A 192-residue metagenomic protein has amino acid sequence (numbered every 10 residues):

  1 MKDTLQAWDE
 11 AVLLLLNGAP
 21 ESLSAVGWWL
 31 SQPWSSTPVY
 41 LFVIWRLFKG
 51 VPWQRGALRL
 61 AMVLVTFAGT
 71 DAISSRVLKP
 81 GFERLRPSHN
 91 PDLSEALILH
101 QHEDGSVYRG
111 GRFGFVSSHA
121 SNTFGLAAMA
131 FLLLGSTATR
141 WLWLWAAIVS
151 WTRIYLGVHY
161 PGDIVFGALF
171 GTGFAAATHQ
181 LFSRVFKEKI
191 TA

Functional and structural regions predicted by a protein language model:
M1-Y40, S74-R109, A192: N-terminal transmembrane-helix/juxtamembrane module of multi-pass inner/ER membrane proteins
L5, F67-T70, V149, H159: Residue-level recognition of hydrophobic positions within alpha-helical transmembrane segments
G18-S22, Q32, S36, G50 (+3 more regions): Membrane-interface junctions
S22-L23, W53-R59, L134-W141: Membrane-helix interface segments
S31-K49, A61, H119: Hydrophobic alpha-helical transmembrane segments
V39, V43, G69, I73-L78 (+1 more regions): Alpha-helical membrane-inserting segments
I44-R76: Interfacial segments of alpha-helical transmembrane regions
I98-A192: Membrane-embedded catalytic cores of phosphoryl/pyrophosphoryl-handling enzymes
